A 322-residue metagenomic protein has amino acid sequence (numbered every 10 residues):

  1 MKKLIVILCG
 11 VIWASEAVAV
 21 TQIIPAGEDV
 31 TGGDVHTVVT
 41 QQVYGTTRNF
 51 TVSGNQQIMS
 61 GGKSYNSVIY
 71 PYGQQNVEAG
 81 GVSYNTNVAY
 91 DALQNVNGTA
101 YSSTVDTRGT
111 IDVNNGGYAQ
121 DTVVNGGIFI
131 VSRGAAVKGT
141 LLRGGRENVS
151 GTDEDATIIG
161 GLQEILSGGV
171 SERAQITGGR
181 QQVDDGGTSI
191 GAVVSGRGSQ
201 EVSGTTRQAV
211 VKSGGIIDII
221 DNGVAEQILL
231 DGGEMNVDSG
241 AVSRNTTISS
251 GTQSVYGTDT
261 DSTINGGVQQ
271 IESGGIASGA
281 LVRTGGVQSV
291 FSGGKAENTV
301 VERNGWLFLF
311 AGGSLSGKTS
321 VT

Functional and structural regions predicted by a protein language model:
M1-L4: Positively charged n-region of N-terminal signal peptides that target proteins for export
G10-V11: Short, linear, compositionally biased motifs with a strong N-terminal bias
V20, A26-E28, G33-V39, G45-R48 (+31 more regions): The right-handed parallel beta-helix/beta-solenoid scaffold, focusing on the short coil/turn and N-cap positions
S320-T322: Short, intrinsically disordered, charge-balanced linker/junction segments flanking boundaries in proteins
